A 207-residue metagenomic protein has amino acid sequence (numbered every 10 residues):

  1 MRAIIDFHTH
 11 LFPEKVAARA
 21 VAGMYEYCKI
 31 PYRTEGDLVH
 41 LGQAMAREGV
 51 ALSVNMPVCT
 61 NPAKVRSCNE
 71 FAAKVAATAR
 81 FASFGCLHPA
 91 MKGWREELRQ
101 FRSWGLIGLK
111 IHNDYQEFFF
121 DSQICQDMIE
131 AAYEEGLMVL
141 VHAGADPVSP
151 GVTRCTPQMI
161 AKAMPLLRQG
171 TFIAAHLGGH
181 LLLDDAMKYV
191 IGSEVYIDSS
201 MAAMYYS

Functional and structural regions predicted by a protein language model:
M1-P57, P62-A63: An N-terminally biased module of ancient metal coordination in phosphate/nucleic-acid-related enzymes
A3-F12, F101, M128, E135 (+2 more regions): A generic "structured core" feature
I4-E14, D114, V139-G144, A174-L177: Histidine-centered catalytic micro-motifs
I4-F7, V54-M56, F84, K110 (+2 more regions): Active-site neighborhood of phospho(di)ester-bond hydrolases with catalytic His/Asp-centered motifs
A44-E48, F101, A132, A163 (+1 more regions): Generic structural signal for hydrophobic
A51-L52, T60-P147, G151-R154, S193-Y196: Active-site gating/metal-coordination segments in enzymes
R102-G108, Q158-F172, V190-V195: Structural recognition of alpha->loop->beta junctions
T171, L177-S207: H/E-rich (His + Asp/Glu) clusters that bind or coordinate divalent metals
